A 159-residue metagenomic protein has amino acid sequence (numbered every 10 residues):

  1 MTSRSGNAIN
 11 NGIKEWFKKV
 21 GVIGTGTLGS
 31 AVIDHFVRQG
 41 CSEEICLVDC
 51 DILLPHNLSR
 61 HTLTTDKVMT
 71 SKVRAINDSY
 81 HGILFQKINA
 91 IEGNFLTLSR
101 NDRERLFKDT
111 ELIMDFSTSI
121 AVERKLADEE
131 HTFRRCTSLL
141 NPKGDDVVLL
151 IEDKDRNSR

Functional and structural regions predicted by a protein language model:
M1-K18: Glycine/serine-rich phosphate-binding loop and adjoining beta1-alpha1 elements at the start of nucleotide-handling
G21-I23, L47: Hydrophobic Val/Ile/Leu positions in short beta-strands of Rossmann-like dinucleotide-binding domains
T25-G26, C50: Glycine-rich Rossmann-fold phosphate-binding loop(s) that bind the pyrophosphate of adenine dinucleotide cofactors
G29-S30, L54: N-terminal Rossmann-fold NAD(P) dinucleotide-binding loop
R38-E44: Conserved S-adenosyl-L-methionine
D49-F85: Glycine-rich phosphate-binding loop and adjoining beta1-alpha1-beta2 segment of Rossmann-like nucleotide-binding folds
N77-E111, S117-S119: A structured beta-alpha segment of the ubiquitous adenosine-cofactor-binding alpha/beta core
L112, F116-R159: E1/E1-like adenylate-forming module used to activate ubiquitin-like modifiers and sulfur-carrier proteins
